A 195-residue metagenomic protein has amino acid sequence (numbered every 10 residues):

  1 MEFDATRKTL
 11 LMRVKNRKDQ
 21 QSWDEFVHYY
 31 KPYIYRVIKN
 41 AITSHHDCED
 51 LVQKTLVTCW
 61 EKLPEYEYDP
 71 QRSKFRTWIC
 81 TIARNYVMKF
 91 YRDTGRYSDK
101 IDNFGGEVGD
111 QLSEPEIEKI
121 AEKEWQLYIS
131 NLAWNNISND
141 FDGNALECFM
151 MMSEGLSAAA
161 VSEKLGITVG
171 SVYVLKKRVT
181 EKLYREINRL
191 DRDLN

Functional and structural regions predicted by a protein language model:
D4-T9, Y97-E122, W134: Internal acidic/polar
K15-E25, Y35-K54, D140, R192-N195: Short, charged helix-capping/linker segments at alpha-helix termini
K15-N16, N40-I42, L56-R72, D93-G95: Sigma70-family region 2
D50-V57, S73-N85: Structural recognition of an alpha-helix C-terminal capping motif at a helix-to-coil junction
E65, C80-I101: Arg/Lys-rich amphipathic alpha helix in sigma70-family domain 2
S113-E147: Amphipathic alpha-helical segment used for protein-protein interaction
W134, A158-L190: DNA-recognition helix of helix-turn-helix
N139, G143-E147, M151-S171: Helix-turn-helix DNA-binding module
